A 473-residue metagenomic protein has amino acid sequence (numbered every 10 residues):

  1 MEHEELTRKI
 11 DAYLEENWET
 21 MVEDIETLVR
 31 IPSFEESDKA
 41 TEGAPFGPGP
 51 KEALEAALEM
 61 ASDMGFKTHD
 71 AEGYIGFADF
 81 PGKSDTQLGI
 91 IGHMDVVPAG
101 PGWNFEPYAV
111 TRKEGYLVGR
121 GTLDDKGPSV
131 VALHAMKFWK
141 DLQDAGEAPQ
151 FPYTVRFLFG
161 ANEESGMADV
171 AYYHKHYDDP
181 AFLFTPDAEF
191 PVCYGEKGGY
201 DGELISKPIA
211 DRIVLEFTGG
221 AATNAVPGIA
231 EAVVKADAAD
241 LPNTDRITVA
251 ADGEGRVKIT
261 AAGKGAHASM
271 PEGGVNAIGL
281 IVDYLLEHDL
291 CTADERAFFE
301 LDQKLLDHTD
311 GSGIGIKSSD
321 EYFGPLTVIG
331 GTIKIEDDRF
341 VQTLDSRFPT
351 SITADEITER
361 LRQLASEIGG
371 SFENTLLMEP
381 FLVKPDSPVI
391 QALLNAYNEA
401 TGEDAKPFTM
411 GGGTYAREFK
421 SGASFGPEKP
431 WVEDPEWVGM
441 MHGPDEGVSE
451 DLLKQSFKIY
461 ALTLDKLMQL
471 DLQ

Functional and structural regions predicted by a protein language model:
M1-G89, V96-A99, T343, L452: N-terminal helical capping/dimerization or prosegment-like subdomains of hydrolases acting on amide or phosphate bonds
Y13, N395-A396, E403-L470: Zn-dependent metallopeptidase/amidohydrolase metal-coordination segment
T86-F159, Y177-D178, V438-L452: Active-site metal-coordination/substrate-binding segment of hydrolases, especially metallo-dependent peptidases
M94-V96, V155-G166, P186-P191, A221 (+1 more regions): Acidic, glycine-rich active-site loops and adjacent beta-strand->loop/helix elements that engage anionic groups
V97-R112, L204-P208, A251-A261, N395: Acidic-glycine-rich active-site phosphate/pyrophosphate-binding loop
H134-D141, V282-D289, L462-D465: Short glycine/serine- and small hydrophobic-enriched flexible loop segments
E164, A171-P349: Midchain, well-structured core segments that form catalytic/ion-binding scaffolds
E300-L306, I329-K334, D345-T350, S371-I390 (+1 more regions): A short beta-alpha structural unit
